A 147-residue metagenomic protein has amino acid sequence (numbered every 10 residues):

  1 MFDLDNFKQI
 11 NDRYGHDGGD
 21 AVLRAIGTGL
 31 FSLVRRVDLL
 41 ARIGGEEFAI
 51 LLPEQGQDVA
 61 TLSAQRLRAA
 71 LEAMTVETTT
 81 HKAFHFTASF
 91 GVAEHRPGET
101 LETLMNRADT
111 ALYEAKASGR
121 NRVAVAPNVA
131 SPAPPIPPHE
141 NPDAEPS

Functional and structural regions predicted by a protein language model:
F2, F48, A88-V92: A structural signal for short, well-ordered beta-strand segments
D3, G45, A108: Conserved metal-coordinating catalytic motifs of nucleotidyl cyclase and c-di-GMP turnover enzymes
L4, Q55, V76, H95: Hydrophobic pocket-lining residues within nucleotide cofactor-binding pockets
N6-E54, D58, L62, R66: Cytosolic catalytic cores of cyclic-nucleotide second-messenger enzymes
K8, R24, A41, A49 (+5 more regions): Nucleotide phosphate-binding site architecture
S32-V37, A69-H81, L112-E114: Short catalytic/binding micro-motifs of nucleotide second-messenger systems
R42, A60, L71-A88: Catalytic core regions of nucleotide second-messenger enzymes
T61, E94-S147: Catalytic-core segments of nucleotide cyclases and related cyclic-nucleotide turnover enzymes
